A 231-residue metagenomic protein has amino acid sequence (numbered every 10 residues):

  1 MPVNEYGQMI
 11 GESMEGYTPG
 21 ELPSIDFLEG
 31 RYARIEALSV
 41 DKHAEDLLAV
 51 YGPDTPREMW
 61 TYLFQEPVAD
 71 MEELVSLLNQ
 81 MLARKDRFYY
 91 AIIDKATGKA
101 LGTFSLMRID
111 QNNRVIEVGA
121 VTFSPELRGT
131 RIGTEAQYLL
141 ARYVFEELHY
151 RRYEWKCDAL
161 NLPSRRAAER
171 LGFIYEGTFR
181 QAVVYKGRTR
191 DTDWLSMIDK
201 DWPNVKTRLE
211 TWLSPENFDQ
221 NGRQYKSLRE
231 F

Functional and structural regions predicted by a protein language model:
M1-T130, Y143, E147, R188-T192 (+2 more regions): GNAT-family acyltransferases
G133: Glycine-rich acyl-CoA binding loop
L140: Flexible ATP-lid and adjacent glycine-rich G1/G2 motifs of the Bergerat
E146-K156: Conserved GNAT acetyl-CoA-binding A-motif
W155-S164: Conserved beta-strand-loop-alpha-helix junction that forms the acyl-donor binding cleft
A167-A168, L195: Conserved active-site tyrosine of GNAT-family acetyltransferases
I174-R188: Conserved catalytic-core motifs of GNAT/GCN5-like acyltransferases
